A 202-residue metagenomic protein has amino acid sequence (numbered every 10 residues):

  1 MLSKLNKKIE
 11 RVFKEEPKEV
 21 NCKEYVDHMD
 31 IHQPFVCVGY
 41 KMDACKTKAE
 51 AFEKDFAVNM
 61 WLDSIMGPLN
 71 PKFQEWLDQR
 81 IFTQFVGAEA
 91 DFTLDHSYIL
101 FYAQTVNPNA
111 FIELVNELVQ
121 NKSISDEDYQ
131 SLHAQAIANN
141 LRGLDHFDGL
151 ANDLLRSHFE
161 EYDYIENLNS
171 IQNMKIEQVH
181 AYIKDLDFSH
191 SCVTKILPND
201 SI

Functional and structural regions predicted by a protein language model:
M1, F111-N116, Y182-D185: Active-site-proximal alpha-helical segments within enzyme catalytic domains
M1-C45, N199-I202: An aromatic/glycine/proline-enriched structural segment found at the starts of mature extracellular/organellar domains
M1-I9, E117-D126: A common structural junction motif
L5-N6, A57, W61, F101 (+2 more regions): Hydrophobic alpha-helical transmembrane segments of multi-pass membrane proteins
Y25, G87-E89, H180-I183: Generic recognition of flexible, low-complexity loop/linker segments
I31-C37, D43-L69: A conserved active-site cap/scaffold subdomain adjacent to cofactor or substrate pockets
F35-C45, A51, F73-K122, D128-M174 (+1 more regions): M16 family metallopeptidases and their MPP-like homologs
H180-Y182, L186-C192: Bilobed periplasmic-binding protein-like "clamshell/Venus-flytrap" ligand-binding domains
